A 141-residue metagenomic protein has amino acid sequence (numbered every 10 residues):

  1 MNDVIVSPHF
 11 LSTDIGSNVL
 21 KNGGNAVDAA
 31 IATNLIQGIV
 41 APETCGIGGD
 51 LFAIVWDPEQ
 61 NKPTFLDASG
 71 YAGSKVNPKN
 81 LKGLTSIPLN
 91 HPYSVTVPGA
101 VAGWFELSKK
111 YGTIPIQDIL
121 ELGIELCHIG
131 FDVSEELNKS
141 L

Functional and structural regions predicted by a protein language model:
M1-N18, A26-L141: Noncatalytic scaffold domains of N-terminal-nucleophile
